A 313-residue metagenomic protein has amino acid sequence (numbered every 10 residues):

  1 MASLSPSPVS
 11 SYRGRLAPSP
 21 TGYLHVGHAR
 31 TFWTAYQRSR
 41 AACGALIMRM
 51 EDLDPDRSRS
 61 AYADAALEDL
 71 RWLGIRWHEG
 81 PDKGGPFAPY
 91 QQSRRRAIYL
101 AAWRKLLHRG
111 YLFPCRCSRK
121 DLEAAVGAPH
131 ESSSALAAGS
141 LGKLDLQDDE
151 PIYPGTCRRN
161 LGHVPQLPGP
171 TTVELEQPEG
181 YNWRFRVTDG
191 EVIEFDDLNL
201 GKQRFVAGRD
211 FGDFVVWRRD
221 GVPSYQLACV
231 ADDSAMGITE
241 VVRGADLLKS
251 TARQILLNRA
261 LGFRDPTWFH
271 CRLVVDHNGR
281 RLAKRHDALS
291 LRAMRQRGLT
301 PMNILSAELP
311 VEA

Functional and structural regions predicted by a protein language model:
M1-Y23, A41, L46, L73 (+4 more regions): Non-catalytic terminal extensions that flank enzyme cores
A2-L141, A245-D246, A252-F263: N-terminal Rossmann-like or analogous alpha/beta NTP/dinucleotide-binding catalytic cores that position adenine
D69, A102, A125, N160 (+2 more regions): Residues that form generic nucleotide/phosphate-binding pockets
H78-P81, D265-W268, M302-I304: Short, surface-exposed acidic
K120-A283, S290-R295: Active-site cores that bind ATP or allylic diphosphates and position pyrophosphate for catalysis
